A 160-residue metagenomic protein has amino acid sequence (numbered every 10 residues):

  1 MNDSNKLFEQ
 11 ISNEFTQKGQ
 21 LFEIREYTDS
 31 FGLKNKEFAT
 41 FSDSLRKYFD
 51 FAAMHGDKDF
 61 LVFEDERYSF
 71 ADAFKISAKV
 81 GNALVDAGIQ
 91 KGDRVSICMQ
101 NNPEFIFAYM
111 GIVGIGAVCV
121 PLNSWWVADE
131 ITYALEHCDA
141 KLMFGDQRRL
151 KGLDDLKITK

Functional and structural regions predicted by a protein language model:
M1-Q20, D86-A87, G114-K160: Structural core segment of the AMP-binding/adenylate-forming
S12-E37: Short, charged, surface-exposed hinge/linker loops at domain edges that act as mobile lids or interdomain connectors
K34-S44, A71-A73, A117-V120, D139-G145: Short linear motifs at secondary-structure transitions and domain/linker junctions
K36-R46, D57-M110, V127-T132: Conserved AMP-binding/adenylate-forming core of the ANL superfamily
K47-D50, D154: Intrinsically disordered, low-complexity boundary segments flanking structured domains
D50-G56: Flexible acidic/glycine-rich loop/turn elements at helix↔coil and beta-strand↔loop transitions within catalytic cores
